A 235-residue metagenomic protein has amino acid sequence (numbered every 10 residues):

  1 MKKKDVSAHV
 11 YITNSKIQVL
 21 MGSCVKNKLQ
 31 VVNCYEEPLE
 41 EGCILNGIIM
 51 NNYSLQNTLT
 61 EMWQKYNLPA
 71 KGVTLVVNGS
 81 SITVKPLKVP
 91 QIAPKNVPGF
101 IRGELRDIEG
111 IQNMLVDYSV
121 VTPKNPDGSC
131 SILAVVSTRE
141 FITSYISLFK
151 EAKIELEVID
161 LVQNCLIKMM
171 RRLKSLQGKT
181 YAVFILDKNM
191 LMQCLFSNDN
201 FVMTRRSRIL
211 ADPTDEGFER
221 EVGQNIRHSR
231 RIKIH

Functional and structural regions predicted by a protein language model:
M1-E37, V73-N78, M170-M203: Gly/Thr-rich phosphate-binding beta-strand-loop-beta motif of the actin/hexokinase/Hsp70
K3-D5, N57-E61, I142-T143: Short alpha-helical segments and helix-capping/turn motifs at coil-helix boundaries
C34-Q64, D212-R230, I234: N-terminal phosphate-binding loop and adjacent alpha-helix
Y35-L39, L87-V89, S207-I209: Generic detection of short hydrophobic beta-strand segments and adjacent strand-loop junctions
W63-Y66, K85: N-terminal functional module of multi-domain proteins
K65-N67, L173-S175, I234: Glycine-rich helix-loop-beta junction characteristic of Rossmann-like nucleotide cofactor-binding loops
G72, V76-L173: Active-site neighborhood for divalent-cation/phosphate handling
R139-L166, N200-I234: Glycine-rich phosphate-binding loop plus the immediately following alpha-helix
